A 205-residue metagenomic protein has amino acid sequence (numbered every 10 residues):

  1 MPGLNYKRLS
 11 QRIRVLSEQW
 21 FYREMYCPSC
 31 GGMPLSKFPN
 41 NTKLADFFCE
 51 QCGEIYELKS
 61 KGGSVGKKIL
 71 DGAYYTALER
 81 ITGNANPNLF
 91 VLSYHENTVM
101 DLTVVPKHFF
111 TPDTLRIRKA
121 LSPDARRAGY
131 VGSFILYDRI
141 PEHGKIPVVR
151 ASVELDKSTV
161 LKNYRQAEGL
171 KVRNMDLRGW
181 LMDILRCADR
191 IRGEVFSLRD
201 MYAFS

Functional and structural regions predicted by a protein language model:
G3-V15, P28-S36: Short Cys/His-rich Zn2+-coordinating modules
R14-E24, K37-K43: Short, flexible, mixed-charge glycine/proline-rich loop motifs that serve as phosphate/nucleic-acid-contacting
C27-C30, C49-C52: Short cysteine-rich clusters marking metal-coordination/redox-active sites
P34-N40, K59-G63: Short Cys/His-rich "knuckle" micro-motifs
G53-G72, T76-P87: Short metal-binding segments enriched for Cys and/or His
V105-D183: Long, low-complexity, charged/polar intrinsically disordered regions in eukaryotic proteins
D183-R190, F204: Short amphipathic alpha-helical elements of helix-turn-helix/winged-helix folds
R192-S205: Short acidic, hydrophobic short linear motifs in intrinsically disordered regions
